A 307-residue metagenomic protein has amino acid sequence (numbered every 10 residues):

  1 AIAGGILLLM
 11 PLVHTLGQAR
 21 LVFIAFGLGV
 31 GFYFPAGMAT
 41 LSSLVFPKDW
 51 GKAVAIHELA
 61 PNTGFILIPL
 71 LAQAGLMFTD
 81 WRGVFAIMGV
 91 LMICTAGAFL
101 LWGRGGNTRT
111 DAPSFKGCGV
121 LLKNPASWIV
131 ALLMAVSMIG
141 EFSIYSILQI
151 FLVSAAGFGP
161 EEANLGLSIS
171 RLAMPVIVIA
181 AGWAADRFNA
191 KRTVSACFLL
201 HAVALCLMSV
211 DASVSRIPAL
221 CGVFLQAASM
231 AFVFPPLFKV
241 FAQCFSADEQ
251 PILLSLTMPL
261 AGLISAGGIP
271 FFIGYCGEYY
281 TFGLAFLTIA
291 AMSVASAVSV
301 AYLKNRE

Functional and structural regions predicted by a protein language model:
A1, R187-F198: Cytoplasmic membrane-interface "Motif A"-like loop-to-helix N-cap segments of 12-TM Major Facilitator Superfamily
I2-H14, H201-S213: C-terminal ends and interior cores of transmembrane alpha-helices in multi-pass membrane transporters/permeases
V22-L59: Cytoplasmic helix-loop-helix junction between adjacent transmembrane helices in 12-TM secondary transporters
H57-L101: Helix-loop-helix hairpin linking two adjacent transmembrane segments in secondary transporters
G106-V130: Juxtamembrane intracellular "pre-TM" segments in multi-pass secondary transporters
A126-P175: Extracytoplasmic gate region of multi-pass secondary transporters
V178-N189, G277: Helix-to-loop junctions at the C-terminal end of transmembrane segments in multipass secondary transporters
C244-Y279: A late C-terminal transmembrane helix in Major Facilitator Superfamily
